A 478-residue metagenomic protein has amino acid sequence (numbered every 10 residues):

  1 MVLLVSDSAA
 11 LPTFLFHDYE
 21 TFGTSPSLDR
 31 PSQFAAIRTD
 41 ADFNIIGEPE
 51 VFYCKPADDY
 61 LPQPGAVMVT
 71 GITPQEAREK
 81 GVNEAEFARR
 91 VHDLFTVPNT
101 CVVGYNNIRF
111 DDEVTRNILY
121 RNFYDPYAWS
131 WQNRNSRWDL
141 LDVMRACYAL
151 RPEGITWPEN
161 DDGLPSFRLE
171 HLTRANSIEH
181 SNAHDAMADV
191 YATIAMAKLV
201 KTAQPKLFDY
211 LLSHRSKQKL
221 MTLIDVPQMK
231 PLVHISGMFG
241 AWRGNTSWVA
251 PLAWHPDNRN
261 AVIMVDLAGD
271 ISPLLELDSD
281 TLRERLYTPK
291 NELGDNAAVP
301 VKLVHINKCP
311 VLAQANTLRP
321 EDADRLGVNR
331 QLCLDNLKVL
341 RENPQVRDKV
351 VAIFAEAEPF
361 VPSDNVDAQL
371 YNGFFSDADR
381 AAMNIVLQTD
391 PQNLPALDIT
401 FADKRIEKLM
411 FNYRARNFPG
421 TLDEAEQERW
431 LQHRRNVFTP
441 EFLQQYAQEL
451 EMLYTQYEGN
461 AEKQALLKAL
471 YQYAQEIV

Functional and structural regions predicted by a protein language model:
M1-N44: Entry/capping segment at the start of metal-dependent catalytic domains with acidic active-site entry clusters
F22-T24, A77, A183: Short strand->helix junction
D29-S32, R38-T39, N44-I72, D93-P205 (+3 more regions): Metal-dependent phosphoesterase core characteristic of DEDDh/y 3'-5' exonuclease domains
T70-F87, L94: Metal-dependent phosphoesterase signature
P205-L212: Hydrophobic, mid-to-C-terminal alpha-helical segments
S213-L293: Acidic catalytic cores of enzymes that act on phosphate-bearing nucleotides/polynucleotides
P256-H433: Long, charge-rich C-terminal accessory regions
E426-V478: C-terminal non-catalytic accessory extensions
